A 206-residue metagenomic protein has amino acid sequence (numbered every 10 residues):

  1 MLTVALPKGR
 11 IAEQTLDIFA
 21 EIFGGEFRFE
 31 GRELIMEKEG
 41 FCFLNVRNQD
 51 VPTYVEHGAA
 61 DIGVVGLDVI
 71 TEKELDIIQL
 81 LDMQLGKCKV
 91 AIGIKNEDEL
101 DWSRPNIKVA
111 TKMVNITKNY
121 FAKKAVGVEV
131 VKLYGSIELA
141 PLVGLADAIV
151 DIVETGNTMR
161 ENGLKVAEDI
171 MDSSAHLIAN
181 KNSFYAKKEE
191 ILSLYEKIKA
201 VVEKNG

Functional and structural regions predicted by a protein language model:
M1-G206: Domain-level signature for soluble enzymes in the chorismate/prephenate branch of the shikimate pathway
